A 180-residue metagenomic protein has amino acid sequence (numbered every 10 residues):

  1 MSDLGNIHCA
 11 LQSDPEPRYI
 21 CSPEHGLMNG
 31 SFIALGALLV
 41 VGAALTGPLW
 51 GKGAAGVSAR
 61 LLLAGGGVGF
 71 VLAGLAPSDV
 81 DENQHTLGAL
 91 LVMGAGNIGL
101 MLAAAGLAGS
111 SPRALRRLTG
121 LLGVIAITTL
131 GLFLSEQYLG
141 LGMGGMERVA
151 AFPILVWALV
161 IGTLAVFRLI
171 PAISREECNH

Functional and structural regions predicted by a protein language model:
M1-E24: Extracytosolic (periplasmic/ER-lumenal) interhelical loops and adjacent juxtamembrane/interface segments of multi-pass
E24-A37, N83-I98, M146-P153: Membrane-interface loop-to-helix entry segments
N29-G51: Transmembrane alpha-helical segments in integral membrane proteins
L45-S58, L107-R116: Membrane-interface helix-boundary motifs at transmembrane edges
G56-L63, L87-L90, R116-T119: Cytoplasmic-side transmembrane-helix entry/capping segments in multi-pass membrane proteins
S58-G74, V124-G131: Small-polar-interrupted transmembrane alpha-helices in polytopic inner-membrane proteins
L63-A105: Membrane-proximal helix-loop-helix units in multi-pass membrane proteins
A103-H180: Terminal transmembrane helical module of multi-pass membrane proteins
